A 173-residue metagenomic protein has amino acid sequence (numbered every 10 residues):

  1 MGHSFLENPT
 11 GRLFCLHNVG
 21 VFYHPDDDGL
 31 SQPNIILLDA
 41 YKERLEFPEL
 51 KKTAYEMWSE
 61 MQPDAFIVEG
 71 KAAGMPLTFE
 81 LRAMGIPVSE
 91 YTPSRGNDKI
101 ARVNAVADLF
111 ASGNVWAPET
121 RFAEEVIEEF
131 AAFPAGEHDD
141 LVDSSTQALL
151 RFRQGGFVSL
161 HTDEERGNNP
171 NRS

Functional and structural regions predicted by a protein language model:
M1-P93, V115-S173: RNase H-like, metal-dependent nuclease domains and their acidic two-metal-ion catalytic environment used
I86-L109: Conserved beta-strand -> loop -> alpha-helix junction used to position metal-binding or nucleic-acid-contacting
S112: Catalytic cores of nucleic-acid endonucleases
